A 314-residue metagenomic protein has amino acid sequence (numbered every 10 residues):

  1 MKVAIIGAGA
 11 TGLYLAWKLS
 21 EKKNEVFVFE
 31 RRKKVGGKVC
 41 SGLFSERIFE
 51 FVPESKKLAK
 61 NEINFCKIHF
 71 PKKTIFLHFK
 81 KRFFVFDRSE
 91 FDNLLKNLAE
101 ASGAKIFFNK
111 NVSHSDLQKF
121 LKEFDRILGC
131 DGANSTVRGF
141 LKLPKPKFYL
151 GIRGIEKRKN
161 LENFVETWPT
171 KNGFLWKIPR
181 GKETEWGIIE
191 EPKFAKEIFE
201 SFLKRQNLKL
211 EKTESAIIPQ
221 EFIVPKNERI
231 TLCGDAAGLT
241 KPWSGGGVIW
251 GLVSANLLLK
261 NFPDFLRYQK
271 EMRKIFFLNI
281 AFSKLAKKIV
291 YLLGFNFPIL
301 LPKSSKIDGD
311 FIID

Functional and structural regions predicted by a protein language model:
M1-T11: Beta1/beta-strand and adjacent pyrophosphate-binding region of the FAD-binding site in flavoprotein oxidoreductases
K2, E25, K105, R229: Residues at the starts of beta-strands that form the adenosine-phosphate
I6-A8, W17-V39: Glycine-rich FAD pyrophosphate-binding loop
R32-S55: Conserved N-terminal glycine-rich FAD pyrophosphate-binding loop of Rossmann-like flavoproteins
F49-F140, K147-G151: Conserved N-terminal helical subregion
R126, A133-F199: Conserved FAD-binding catalytic core of PHBH/FMO-like flavoproteins
E191-R267: FAD/FMN-dependent oxidoreductases across multiple families
K260-D314: C-terminal helical "tail/cap" subdomain of flavin- and related membrane-associated enzymes
